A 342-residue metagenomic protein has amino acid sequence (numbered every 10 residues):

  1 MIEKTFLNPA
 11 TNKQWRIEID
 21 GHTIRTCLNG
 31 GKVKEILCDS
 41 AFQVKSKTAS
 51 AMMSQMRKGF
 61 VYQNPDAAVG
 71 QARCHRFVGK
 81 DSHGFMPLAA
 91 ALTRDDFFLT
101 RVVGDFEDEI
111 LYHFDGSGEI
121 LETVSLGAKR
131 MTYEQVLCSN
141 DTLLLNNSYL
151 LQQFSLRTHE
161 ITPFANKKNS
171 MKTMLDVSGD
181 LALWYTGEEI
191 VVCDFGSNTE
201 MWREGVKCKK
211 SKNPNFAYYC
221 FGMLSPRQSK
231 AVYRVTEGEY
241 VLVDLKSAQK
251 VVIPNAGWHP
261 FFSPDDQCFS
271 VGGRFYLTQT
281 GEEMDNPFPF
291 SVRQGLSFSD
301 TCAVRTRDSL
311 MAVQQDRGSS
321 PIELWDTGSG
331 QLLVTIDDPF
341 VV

Functional and structural regions predicted by a protein language model:
M1-F6, H22, S229, Q267: Short, hydrophobic/aromatic-rich segments at coil-to-beta transitions
A10-E35: Short aromatic-glycine-(Arg/Gly/Cys) micro-motifs in beta-strand/loop hairpins
S40-M56: A short, charged, amphipathic alpha-helix used as a generic interaction element across diverse proteins
K58-H83: Intrinsically disordered, low-complexity charged/polar segments
Q71-K80, E109-L126, Y149-K167, E189-P214 (+3 more regions): Surface-exposed loop/turn elements that mediate protein-protein interactions on large endomembrane-trafficking
R76-E109, K129-E134: Beta-strand-rich domains and repeat architectures in extracellular enzymes and scaffolds, especially beta-propellers
H83-A91, G127-N140, A165-L181, V206-R227 (+4 more regions): Repeated scaffold domains used in trafficking and secretory/extracellular systems, primarily beta-propellers
D95-G104, D141-N147, Q152, D180-T186 (+5 more regions): Short beta-strand elements that form the blades of beta-propeller/WD-repeat-like and other beta-sheet-rich scaffold
